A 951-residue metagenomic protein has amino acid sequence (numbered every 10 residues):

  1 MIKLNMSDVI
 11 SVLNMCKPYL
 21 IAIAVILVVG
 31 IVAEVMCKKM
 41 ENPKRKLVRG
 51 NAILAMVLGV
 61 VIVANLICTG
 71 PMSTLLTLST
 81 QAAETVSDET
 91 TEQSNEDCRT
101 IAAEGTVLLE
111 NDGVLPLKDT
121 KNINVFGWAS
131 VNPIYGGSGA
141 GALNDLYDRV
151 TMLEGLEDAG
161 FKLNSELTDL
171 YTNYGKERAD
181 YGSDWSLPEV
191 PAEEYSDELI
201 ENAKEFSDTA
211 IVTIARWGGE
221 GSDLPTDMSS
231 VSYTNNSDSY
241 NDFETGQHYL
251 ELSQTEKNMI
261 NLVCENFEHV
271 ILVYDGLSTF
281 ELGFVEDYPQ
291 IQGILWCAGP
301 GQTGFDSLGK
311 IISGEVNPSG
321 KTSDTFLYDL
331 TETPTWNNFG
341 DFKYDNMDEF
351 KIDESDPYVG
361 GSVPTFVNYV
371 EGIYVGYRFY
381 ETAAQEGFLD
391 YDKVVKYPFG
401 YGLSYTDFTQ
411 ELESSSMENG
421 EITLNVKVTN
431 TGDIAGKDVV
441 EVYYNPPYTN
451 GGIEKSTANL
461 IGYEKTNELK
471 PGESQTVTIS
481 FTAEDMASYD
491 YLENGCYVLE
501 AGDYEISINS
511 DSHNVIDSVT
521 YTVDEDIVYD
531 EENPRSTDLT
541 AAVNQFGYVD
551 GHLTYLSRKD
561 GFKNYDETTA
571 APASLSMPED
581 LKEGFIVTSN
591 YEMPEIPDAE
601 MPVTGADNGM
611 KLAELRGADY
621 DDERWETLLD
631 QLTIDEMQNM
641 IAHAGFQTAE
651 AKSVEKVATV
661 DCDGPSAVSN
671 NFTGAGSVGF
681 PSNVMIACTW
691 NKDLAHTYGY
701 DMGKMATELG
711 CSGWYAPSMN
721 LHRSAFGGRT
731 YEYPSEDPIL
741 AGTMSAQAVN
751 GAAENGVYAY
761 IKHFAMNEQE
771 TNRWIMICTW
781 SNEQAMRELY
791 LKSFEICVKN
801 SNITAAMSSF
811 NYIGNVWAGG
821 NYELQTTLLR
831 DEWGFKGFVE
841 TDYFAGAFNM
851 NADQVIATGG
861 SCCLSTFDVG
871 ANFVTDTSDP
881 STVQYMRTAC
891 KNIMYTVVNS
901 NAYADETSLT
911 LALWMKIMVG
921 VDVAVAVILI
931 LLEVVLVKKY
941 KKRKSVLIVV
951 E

Functional and structural regions predicted by a protein language model:
M1-Y491, Y497-I508, S512-H513, E531-E951: Glycoside hydrolase catalytic-domain context in secreted enzymes
N514-E532: Short beta-strand elements
